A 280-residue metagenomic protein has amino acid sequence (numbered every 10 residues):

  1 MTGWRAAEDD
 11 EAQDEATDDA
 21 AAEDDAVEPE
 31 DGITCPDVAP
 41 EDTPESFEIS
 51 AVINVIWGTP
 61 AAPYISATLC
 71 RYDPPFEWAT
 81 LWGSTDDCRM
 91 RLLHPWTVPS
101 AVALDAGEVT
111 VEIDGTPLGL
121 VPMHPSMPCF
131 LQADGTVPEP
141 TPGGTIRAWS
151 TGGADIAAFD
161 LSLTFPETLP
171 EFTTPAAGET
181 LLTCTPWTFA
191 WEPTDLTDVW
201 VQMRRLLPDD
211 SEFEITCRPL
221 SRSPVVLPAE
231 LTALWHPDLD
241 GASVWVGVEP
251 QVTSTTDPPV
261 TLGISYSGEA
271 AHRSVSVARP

Functional and structural regions predicted by a protein language model:
M1-D42: Ser/Thr-rich, Pro/Gly/Ala-heavy low-complexity intrinsically disordered linkers and tails of secreted extracellular
G32-L181, L196-P280: Ser/Thr/Pro- and often Gln-rich low-complexity regulatory segments of eukaryotic transcriptional regulators
T185-F189: Structural beta-strand segments of beta-rich domains
W191-D195: Non-cytosolic beta-sheet module surface loops
